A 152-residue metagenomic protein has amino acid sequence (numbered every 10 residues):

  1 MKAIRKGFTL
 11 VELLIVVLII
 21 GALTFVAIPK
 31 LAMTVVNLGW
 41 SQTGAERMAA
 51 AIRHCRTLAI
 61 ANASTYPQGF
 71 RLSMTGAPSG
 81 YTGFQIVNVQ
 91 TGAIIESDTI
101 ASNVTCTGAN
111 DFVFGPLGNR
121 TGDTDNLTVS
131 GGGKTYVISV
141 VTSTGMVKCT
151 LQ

Functional and structural regions predicted by a protein language model:
M1-F8, S143, K148: N-terminal leader/signal peptides at the extreme start of proteins
I4, E12-T57: Aliphatic-rich helix starts adjacent to a transmembrane/signal segment
M33, A50-T75: Alpha-helix exit/C-cap motif
Y66-T124, C149: Type IV pilin-like appendage domain
P116-Q152: Low-complexity, S/T/G/P-rich flexible repeat/linker segments used as non-globular hinges and stalks within
